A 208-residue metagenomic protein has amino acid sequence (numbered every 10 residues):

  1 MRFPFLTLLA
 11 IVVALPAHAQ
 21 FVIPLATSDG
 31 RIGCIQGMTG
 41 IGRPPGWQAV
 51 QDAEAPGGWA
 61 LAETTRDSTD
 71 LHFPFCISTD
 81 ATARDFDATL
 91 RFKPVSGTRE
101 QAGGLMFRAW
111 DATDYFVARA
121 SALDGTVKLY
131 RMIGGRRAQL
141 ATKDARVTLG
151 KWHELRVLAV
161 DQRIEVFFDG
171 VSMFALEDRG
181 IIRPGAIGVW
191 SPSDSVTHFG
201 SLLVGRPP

Functional and structural regions predicted by a protein language model:
T27, V157, G200-V204: Extracellular beta-strand elements of beta-rich domains used for carbohydrate recognition/degradation or cell-matrix
G30-L71: Extracellular glycan-recognition surfaces and repeat-rich motifs
T65-L129, I133: Secretory/extracellular carbohydrate-interaction modules and structurally similar beta-sandwich "look-alikes"
P74-A81, A141-V147, V189: Beta-strand-rich interaction surfaces with strong enrichment in secreted/lumenal proteins
A88-L90, K151-V166: Short tryptophan-centered beta-strand motifs in secreted/extracellular beta-sheet-rich domains of glycan-recognition
I133-E154: Short, aromatic/His-centered strand-loop micro-motif at the edge of beta-sheets
F167-A186: Short, solvent-exposed beta-strand-to-loop segments that form ligand-recognition rims of beta-rich domains
I181-P208: Ligand-recognition surfaces built from glycine- and aromatic
